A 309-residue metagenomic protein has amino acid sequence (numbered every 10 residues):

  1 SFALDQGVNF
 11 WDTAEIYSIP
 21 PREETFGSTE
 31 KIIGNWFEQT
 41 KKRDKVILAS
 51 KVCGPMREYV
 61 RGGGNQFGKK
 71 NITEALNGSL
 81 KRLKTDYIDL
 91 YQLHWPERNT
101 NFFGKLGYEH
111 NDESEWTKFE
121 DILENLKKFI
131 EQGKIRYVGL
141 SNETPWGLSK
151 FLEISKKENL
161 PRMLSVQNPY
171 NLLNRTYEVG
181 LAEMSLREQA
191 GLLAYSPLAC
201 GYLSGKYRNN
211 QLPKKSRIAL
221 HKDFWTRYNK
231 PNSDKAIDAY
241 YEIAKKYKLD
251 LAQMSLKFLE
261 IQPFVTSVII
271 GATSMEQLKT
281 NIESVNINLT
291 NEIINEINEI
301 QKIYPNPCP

Functional and structural regions predicted by a protein language model:
S1-A3, G68-R82, L148-E153: Short, acidic/polar
S1-K51, K70-T73, D86: N-terminal binding-site loop/beta-alpha segment at the start of enzyme catalytic domains that lines or forms
W11-T13, I88, V138, M254: Alpha-helix N-cap/helix-start motif at helix boundaries, enriched for small hydrophobics
D44-M56, V166-Y170: A short, structured active-site edge motif that brings together acidic residues
A49-G63, Q92, R98-L106: N-terminal small/glycine-rich loop or linker at the start of catalytic domains across soluble metabolic enzymes
E58-N71, H110-T117: Active-site mouth loops of central-metabolism enzymes
P96-E299: Beta/alpha (TIM)-barrel catalytic core signal, keyed to glycine-rich beta->alpha loops juxtaposed to Asp/Glu that bind
